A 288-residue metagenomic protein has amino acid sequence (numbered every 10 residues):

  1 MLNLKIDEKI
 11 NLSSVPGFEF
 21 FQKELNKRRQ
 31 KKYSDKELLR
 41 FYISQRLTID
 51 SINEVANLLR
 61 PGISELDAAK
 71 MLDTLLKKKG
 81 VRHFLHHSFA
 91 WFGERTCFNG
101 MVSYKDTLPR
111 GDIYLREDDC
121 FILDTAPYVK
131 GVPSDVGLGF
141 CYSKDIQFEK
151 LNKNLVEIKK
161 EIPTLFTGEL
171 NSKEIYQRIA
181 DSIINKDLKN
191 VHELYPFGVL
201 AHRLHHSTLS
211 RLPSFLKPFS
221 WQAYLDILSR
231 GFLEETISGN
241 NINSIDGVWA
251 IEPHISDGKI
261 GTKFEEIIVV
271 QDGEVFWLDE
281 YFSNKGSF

Functional and structural regions predicted by a protein language model:
M1-F288: Active-site neighborhoods and metal-handling regions in enzymes and metal-associated proteins
